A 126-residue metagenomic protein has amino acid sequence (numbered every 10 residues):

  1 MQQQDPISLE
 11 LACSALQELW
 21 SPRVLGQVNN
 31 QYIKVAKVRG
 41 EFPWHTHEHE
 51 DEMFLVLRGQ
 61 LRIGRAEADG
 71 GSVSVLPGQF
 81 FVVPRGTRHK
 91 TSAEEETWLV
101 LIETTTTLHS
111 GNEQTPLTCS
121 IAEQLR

Functional and structural regions predicted by a protein language model:
Q3-C13, G26, E94-R126: Double-stranded beta-helix
L9-W44, E50: A short glycine-rich, His/Asp/Glu-containing loop-to-beta-strand
V24-L25, A36, P43-E48, G64-A66 (+2 more regions): Short histidine-centered beta-strand/loop micro-motifs that create catalytic or ligand/metal-coordination sites
N29, L57-R58, L76-P77, E95: A cytosolic small-molecule/anion-sensing beta-strand core signal
Q31-Y32, L61, D69-G71, T87: Short acidic/polar mixed-charge low-complexity motifs
V35-V38, H47-E67, I102-T104: Short, conserved beta-strand element in jelly-roll/cupin
F42, F81, H89, T97: Glycine-centered loop/turn positions within well-structured domains that cap or flank conserved ligand/cofactor-binding
E67-G86: Short acidic-glycine-tyrosine-enriched beta hairpin
